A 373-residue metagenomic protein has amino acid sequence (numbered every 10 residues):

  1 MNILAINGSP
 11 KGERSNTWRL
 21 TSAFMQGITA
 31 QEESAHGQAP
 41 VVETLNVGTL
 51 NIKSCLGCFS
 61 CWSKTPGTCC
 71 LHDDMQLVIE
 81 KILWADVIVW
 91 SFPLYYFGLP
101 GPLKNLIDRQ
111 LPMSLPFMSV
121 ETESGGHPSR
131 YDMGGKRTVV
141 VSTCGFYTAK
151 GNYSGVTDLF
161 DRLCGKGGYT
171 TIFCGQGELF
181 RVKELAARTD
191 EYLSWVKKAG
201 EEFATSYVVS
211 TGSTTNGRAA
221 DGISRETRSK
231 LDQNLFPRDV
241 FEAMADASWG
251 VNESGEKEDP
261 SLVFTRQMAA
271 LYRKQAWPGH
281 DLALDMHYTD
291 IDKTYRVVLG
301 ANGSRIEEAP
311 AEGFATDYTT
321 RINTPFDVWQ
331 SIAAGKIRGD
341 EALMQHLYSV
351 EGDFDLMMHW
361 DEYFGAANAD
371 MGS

Functional and structural regions predicted by a protein language model:
M1-L115, D190-D259: N-terminal beta1-alpha1-beta2 submodule of the flavodoxin-like/Rossmannoid cofactor-binding fold
I79-E80, S129-Y131, E312, D340: Short secondary-structure boundary/capping segments
P102, L115-Y169: Short, glycine-/small-residue-rich phosphate/pyrophosphate-handling segment
T170-G175: Beta-strand-loop-alpha "switch" segments that mediate conformational coupling across diverse proteins
L179-K183: A short acidic, helix-capping loop that chelates divalent metal ions and anchors anionic groups
N216, E226-Q233, P237-S373: Feature captures hydrophobic
